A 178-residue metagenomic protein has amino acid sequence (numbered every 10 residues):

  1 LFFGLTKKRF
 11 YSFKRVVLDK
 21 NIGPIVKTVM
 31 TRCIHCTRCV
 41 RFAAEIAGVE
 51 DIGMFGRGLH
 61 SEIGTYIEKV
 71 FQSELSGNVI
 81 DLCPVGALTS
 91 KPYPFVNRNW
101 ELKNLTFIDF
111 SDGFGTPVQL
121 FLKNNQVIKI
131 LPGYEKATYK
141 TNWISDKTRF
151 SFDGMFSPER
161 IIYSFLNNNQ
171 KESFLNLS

Functional and structural regions predicted by a protein language model:
L1-S178: N-terminal export/assembly segments and adjacent metallocofactor-ligating motifs of anaerobic energy-metabolism
